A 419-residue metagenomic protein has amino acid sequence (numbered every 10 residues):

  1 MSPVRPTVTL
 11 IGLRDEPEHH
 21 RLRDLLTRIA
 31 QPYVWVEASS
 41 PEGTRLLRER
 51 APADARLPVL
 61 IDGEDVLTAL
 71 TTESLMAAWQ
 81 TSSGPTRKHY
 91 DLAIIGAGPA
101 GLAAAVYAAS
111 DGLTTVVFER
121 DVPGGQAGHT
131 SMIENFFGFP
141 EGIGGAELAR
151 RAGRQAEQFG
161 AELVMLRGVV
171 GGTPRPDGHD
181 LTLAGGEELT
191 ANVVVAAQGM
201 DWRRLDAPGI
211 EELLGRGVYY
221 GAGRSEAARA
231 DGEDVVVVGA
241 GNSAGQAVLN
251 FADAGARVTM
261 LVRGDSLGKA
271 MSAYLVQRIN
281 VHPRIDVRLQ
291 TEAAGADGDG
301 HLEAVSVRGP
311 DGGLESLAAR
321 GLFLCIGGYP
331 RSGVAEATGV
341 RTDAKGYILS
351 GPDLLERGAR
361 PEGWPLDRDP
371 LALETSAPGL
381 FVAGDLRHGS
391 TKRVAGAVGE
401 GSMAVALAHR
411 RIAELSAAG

Functional and structural regions predicted by a protein language model:
S2-P41, R50-A51, I94-F159, A244-S272 (+4 more regions): Beta1-alpha1 glycine-rich phosphate/pyrophosphate-binding loop at the start of Rossmann-like nucleotide-binding domains
V4, I29, A53, E212-L214 (+4 more regions): Short, structurally constrained coil/turn elements that cap an alpha-helix or connect an alpha-helix to the following
W35, E42-I95, S110-D111, G128-H129 (+6 more regions): FAD-binding core/adjacent interface of flavoenzyme oxidoreductases
A51-A55, M132-F137, L213-L214, V236-V237 (+1 more regions): Short, hinge-like loop/turn segments at secondary-structure boundaries
P85-P123, D206, L214, Y220-A273 (+3 more regions): Rossmann-like dinucleotide/flavin-binding elements
A149-A191, Q198, A252-D367, R410-G419: A Rossmann-like FAD-binding core segment of flavoenzymes
V193, G321, G379-F381: Conserved catalytic-site loops of classical short-chain dehydrogenases/reductases
